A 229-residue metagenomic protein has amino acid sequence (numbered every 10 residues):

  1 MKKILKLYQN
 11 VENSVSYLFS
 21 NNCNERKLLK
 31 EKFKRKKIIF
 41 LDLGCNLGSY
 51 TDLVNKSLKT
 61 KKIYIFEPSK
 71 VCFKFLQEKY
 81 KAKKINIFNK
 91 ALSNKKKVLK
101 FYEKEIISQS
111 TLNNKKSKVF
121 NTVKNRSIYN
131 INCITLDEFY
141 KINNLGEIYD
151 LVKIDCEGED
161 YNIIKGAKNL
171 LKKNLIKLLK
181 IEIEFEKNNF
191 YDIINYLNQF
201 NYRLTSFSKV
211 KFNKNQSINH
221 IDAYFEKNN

Functional and structural regions predicted by a protein language model:
M1-N229: Phosphate/nucleotide-binding beta-alpha loop and adjacent structural elements of enzyme active sites
